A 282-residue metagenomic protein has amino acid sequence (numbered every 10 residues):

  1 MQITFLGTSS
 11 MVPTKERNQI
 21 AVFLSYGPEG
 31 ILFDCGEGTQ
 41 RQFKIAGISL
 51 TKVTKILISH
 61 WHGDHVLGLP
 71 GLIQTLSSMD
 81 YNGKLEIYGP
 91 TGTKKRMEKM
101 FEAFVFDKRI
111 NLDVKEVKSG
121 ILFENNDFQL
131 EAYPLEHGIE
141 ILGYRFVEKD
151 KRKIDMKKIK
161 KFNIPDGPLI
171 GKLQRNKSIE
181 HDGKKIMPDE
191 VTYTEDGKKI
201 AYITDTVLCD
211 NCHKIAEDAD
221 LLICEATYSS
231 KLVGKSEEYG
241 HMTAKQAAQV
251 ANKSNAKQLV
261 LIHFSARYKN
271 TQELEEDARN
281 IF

Functional and structural regions predicted by a protein language model:
M1-A46, N82-K84, Y144-F146, T192-I203 (+1 more regions): Conserved beta-strand hairpin/beta-sheet module of binuclear metal-dependent hydrolase folds, prominently
L6, V117-E124: Local beta-strand/beta-hairpin segments that build beta-sheet-rich folds
T14-E16, N126-Y202, T206-I215, L221-I223: Active-site-proximal loop/helix segment associated with metal-binding centers of metalloenzymes
F33-G36, V53-W61, G89-P90, A201-T206 (+2 more regions): Active-site neighborhood of phospho(di)ester-bond hydrolases with catalytic His/Asp-centered motifs
G38-Y88, D113-K118: Active-site metal-binding motif and surrounding structural segment of the metallo-beta-lactamase
G68-T75, M100, K269-A278: Metal-dependent catalytic neighborhoods of phosphoester/phosphodiester hydrolases
Y81-L85, P90-E116, R267: Active-site neighborhood of divalent metal-dependent phosphoester bond hydrolases
S119, C209-F282: Binuclear metal-ion centers of metallo-dependent hydrolases, dominated by the metallo-beta-lactamase
